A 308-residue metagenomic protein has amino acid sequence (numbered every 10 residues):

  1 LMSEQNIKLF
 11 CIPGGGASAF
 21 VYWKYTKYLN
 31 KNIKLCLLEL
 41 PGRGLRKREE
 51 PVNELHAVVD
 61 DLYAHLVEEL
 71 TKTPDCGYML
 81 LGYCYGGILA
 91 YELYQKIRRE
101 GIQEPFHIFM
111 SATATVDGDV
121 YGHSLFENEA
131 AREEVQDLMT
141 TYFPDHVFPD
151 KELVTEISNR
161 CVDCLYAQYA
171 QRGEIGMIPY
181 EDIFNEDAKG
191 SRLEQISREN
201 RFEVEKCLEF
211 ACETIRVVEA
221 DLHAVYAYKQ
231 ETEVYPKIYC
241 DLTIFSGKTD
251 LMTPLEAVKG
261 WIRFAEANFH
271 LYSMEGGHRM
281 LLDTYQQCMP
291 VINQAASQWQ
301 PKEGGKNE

Functional and structural regions predicted by a protein language model:
S3-I12, L29, Q95-G304, E308: Alpha/beta hydrolase fold serine-hydrolase catalytic domain that processes acyl esters and thioesters
S3-L40: Short, surface-exposed "cap/lid" segments of acyl-processing enzymes
G16, L40-L45, T115, G277-H278: Alpha/beta-hydrolase active-site loop signature
K24, E92-K96: Active-site signature of alpha/beta-hydrolase-fold catalytic machinery across serine- and Asp/Cys-nucleophile hydrolases
C36, P41-Y78: Active-site loop/oxyanion-hole signature of alpha/beta-hydrolase fold enzymes
L80-G82, S111: Short beta-strand immediately N-terminal to the catalytic nucleophile in serine-hydrolase-like folds
G82-G86, A90: Gly/Ala-rich beta-loop-alpha elbow adjacent to hydrolase catalytic centers
